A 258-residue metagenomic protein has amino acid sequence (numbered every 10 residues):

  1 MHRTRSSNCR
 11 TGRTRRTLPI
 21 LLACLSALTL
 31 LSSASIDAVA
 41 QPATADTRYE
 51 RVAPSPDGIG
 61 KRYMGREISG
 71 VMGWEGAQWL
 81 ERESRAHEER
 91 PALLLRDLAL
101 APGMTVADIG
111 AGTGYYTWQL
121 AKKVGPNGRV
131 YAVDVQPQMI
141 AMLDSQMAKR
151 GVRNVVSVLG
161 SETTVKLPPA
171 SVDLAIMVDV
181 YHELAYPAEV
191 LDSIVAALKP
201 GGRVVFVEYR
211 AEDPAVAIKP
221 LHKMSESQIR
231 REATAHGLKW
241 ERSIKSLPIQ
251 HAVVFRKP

Functional and structural regions predicted by a protein language model:
P42-A107: Class I SAM-dependent transferase core
G103, P126-N127, L198-V204: Short glycine-dipeptide loop
V106, A175-I176: Hydrophobic beta-strand segment of the Class I
A107-V165: Class I SAM-dependent methyltransferase SAM/SAH-binding core
A121, A188-R203: A short glycine-rich, Lys/Arg-flanked "PGG" loop and its adjoining helix->strand segment in the class I
V165-L174: A short acidic, Gly/Pro-enriched loop at the edge of an enzyme's catalytic core that lines a small-molecule cofactor
R203-R230: Conserved class I S-adenosyl-L-methionine
W240-P258: Core SAM-dependent methyltransferase catalytic element
